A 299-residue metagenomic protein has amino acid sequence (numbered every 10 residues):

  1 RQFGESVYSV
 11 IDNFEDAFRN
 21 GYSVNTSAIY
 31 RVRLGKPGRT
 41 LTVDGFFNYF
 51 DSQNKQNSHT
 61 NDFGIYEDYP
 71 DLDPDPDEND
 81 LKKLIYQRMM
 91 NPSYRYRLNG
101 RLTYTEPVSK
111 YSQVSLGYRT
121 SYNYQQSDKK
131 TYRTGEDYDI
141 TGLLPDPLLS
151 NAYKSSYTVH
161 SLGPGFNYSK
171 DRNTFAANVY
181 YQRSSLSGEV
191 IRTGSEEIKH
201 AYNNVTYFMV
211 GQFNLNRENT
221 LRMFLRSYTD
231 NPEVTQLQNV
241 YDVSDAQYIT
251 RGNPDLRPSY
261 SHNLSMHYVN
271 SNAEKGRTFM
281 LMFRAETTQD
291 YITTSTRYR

Functional and structural regions predicted by a protein language model:
R1-R299: Primarily recognizes Gram-negative and organellar outer-membrane beta-barrels
